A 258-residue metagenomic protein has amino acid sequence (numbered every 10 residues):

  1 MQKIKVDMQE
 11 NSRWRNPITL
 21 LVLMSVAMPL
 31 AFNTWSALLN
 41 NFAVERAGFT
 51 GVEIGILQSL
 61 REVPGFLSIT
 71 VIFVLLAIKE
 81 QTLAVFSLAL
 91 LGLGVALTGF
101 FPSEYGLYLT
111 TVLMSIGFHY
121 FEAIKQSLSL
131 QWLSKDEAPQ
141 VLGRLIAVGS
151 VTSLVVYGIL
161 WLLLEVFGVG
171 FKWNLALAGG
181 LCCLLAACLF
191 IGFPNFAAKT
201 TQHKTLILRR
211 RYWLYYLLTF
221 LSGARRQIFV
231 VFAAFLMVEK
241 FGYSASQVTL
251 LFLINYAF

Functional and structural regions predicted by a protein language model:
N11-N41, E45, V112, R211-F232: Pair of pore-lining "gating" transmembrane helices in MFS-fold secondary transporters
V26, G94, Y105-F121: Hydrophobic core of transmembrane alpha-helices in multi-pass small-molecule transporters, especially MFS/SLC-type
A37-E53, V231-V248: Short amphipathic helix-loop junctions that connect adjacent transmembrane helices in Major Facilitator Superfamily/SLC
L39, Y120-L133: Intracellular juxtamembrane helix-capping segments at the cytosolic ends of symmetry-related transmembrane helices
T82, L162-G180: A membrane-interface helix-boundary motif in multi-pass transporters
A89-P102: C-terminal ends and interior cores of transmembrane alpha-helices in multi-pass membrane transporters/permeases
Q140-G158: Glycine-rich segments within core transmembrane alpha-helices of 12-TM secondary carriers
L160-W161, G179-A198: C-terminal membrane-cytosol helix-exit motif in multi-pass small-molecule transporters
